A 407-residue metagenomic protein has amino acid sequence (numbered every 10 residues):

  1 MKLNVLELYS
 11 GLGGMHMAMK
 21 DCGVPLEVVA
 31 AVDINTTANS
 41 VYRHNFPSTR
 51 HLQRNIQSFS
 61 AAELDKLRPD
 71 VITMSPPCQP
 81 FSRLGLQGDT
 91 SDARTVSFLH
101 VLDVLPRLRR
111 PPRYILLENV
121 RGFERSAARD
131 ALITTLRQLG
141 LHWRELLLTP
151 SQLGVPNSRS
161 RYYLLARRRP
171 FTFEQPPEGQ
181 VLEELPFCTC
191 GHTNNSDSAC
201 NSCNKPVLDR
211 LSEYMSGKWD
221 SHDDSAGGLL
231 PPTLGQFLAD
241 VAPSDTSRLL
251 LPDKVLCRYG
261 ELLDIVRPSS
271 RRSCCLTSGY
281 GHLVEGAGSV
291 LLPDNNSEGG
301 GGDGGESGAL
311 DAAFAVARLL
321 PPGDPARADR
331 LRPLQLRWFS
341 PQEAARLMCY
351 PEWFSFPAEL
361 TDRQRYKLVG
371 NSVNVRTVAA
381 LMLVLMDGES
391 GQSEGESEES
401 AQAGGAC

Functional and structural regions predicted by a protein language model:
M1-P112, R121-A131: Core alpha/beta nucleotide-donor-binding catalytic domains of modification enzymes
K2, R113, S393-S397: Short, low-complexity, intrinsically disordered N-terminal modules that encode targeting/processing signals
G13, T36, L99, A127-D130 (+4 more regions): A structural signal for well-ordered alpha-helical segments within the folded catalytic domains of diverse enzymes
A61-P69, F81-H282, P293-E298: Class I S-adenosyl-L-methionine
V241-C407: C-terminal target-recognition/interaction regions appended to catalytic cores
